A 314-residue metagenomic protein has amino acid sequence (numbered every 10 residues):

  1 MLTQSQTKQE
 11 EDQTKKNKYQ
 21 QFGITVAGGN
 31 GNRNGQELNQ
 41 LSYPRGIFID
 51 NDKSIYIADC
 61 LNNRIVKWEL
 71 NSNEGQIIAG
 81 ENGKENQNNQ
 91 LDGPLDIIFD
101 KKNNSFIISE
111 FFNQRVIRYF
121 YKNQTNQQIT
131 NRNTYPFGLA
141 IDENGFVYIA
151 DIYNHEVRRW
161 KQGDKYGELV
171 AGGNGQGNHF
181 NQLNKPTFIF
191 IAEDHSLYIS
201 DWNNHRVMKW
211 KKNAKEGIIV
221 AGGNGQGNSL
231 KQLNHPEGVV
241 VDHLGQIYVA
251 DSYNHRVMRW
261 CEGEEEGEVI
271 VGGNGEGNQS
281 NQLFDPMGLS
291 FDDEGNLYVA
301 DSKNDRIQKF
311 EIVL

Functional and structural regions predicted by a protein language model:
K8-Y43, S72-L95, K122-F137, D164-T187 (+2 more regions): Gly/Pro-rich loop segments of beta-rich domains
I49-D52, F99-N103, I141-N144, I191-D194 (+2 more regions): Residue-level detector of Asp-centered blade-edge/turn motifs that repeat once per structural unit in beta-propeller
D52, C60, K102, F111 (+9 more regions): Short loop/turn segments immediately following the C-termini of beta-strands
S54-Y56, S105-I107, F146-I149, L197-Y198 (+2 more regions): Conserved beta-propeller blade signature
N63-V66, Q114-I117, H155-R158, H205-V207 (+2 more regions): Structural signal for beta-propeller blades
W68, F99, V116-F120, W160 (+3 more regions): Hydrophobic/aromatic beta-strand positions that recur at structurally equivalent sites within the blades
L230-E262: Loop/turn-rich, solvent-exposed surfaces of beta-rich toroidal or solenoidal domains
F284-L314: Blade-level signature of beta-propeller repeat domains, shared across WD40, Kelch, NHL, RCC1 and BNR/Asp-box propellers
